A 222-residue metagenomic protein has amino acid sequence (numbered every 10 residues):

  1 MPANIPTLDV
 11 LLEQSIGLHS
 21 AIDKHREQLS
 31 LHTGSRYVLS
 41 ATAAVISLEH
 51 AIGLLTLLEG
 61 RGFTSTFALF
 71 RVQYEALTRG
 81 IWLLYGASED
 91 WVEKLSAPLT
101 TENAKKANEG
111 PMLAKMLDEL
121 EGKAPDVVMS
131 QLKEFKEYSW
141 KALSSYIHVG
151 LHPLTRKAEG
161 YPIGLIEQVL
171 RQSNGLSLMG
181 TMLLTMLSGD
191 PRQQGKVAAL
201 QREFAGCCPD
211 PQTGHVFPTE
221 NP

Functional and structural regions predicted by a protein language model:
M1-T64, A68-F70, G80, E89-P222: A cross-kingdom marker of C-terminal helix-rich interaction/assembly modules
L83-L84: Transmembrane alpha-helix/helix-exit interface in multi-pass inner-membrane proteins
